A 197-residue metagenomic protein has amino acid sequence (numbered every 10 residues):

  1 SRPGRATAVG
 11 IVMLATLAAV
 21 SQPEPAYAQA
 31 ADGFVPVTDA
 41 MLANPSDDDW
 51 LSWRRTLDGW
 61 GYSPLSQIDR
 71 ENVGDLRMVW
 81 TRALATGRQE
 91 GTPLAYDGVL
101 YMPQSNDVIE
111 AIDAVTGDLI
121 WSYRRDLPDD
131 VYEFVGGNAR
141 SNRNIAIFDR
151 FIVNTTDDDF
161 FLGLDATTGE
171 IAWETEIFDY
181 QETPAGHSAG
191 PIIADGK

Functional and structural regions predicted by a protein language model:
S1-P3: N-terminal secretory signal peptides that target proteins for export/translocation
A8-A19: Bacterial N-terminal signal peptides
S21-A30: Boundary at the C-terminal end of the N-terminal hydrophobic targeting segment
Q29-L84, R88, D118-F134, E170-D179: Aromatic (tryptophan-biased) beta-strands that constitute blades/sheets of beta-rich domains
W50-R54, T86-V108, F134-F161, P184-K197: Repeat-blade elements of multi-bladed beta-propeller folds
G61-P64, Q89-G91, N106, D113: Short, glycine/acidic-enriched capping/hinge loops at junctions between secondary-structure elements
I68-E71, I112, L164: Hydrophobic/aromatic beta-strand positions that recur at structurally equivalent sites within the blades
A114-T116, D165-T168: Short loop/turn segments that connect beta-strands within beta-propeller blades
